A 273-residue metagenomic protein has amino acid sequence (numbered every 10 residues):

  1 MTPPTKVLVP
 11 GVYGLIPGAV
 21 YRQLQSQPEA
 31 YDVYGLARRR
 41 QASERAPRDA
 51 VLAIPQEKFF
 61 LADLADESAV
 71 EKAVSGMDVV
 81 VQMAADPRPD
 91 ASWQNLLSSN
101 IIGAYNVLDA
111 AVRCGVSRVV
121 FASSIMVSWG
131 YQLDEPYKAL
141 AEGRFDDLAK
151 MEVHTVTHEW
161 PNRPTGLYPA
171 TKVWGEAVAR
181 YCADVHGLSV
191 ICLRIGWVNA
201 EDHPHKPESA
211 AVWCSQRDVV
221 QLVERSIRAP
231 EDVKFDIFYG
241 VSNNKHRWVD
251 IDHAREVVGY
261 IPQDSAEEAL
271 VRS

Functional and structural regions predicted by a protein language model:
P4-Q27: N-terminal Rossmann NAD(P)H-binding glycine-rich loop of SDR-like oxidoreductase domains
Q56-S99: NAD(P)H-binding glycine-rich loop region in Rossmannoid oxidoreductase-like domains and their noncatalytic homologs
A65, N95-N106, C114, A170-V173 (+1 more regions): Glycine-rich NAD(P)-binding loop of the Rossmann-fold in SDR/ketoreductase-type enzymes
A104-Y105, V173-R180, D184, V220-Q221: Conserved active-site helix of classical SDR/Rossmann-fold NAD(P)-dependent CH-OH oxidoreductases
N106-N162: Conserved Rossmann-fold NAD(P)-dependent oxidoreductase catalytic core, especially the SDR/UDP-sugar
S123, G166, E176-E201: Conserved beta-loop-beta element that borders a ligand/cofactor-binding pocket
A170, W174, I191-C192, P207-S226: Substrate-positioning beta->alpha
F235-I261: Conserved C-terminal active-site "lid" loop/helix of NAD(P)H-dependent oxidoreductases that clamps the redox cofactor
